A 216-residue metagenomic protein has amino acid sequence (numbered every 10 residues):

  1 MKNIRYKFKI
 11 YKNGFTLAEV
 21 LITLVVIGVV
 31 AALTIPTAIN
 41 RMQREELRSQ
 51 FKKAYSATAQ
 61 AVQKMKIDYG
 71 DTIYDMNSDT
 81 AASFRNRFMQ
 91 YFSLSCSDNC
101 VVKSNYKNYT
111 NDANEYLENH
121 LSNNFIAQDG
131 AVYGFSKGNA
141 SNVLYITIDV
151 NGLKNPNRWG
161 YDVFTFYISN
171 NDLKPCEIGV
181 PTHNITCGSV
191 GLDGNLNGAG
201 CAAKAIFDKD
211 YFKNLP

Functional and structural regions predicted by a protein language model:
M1-F15: N-terminal leader/signal peptides at the extreme start of proteins
K2, A18, I22, E46 (+1 more regions): Conserved aromatic-histidine-acidic binding/catalytic patches
Y6-F8, S78, N139-S141: Intrinsically disordered, low-complexity coil segments
Y11-Q43: N-terminal single-pass transmembrane signal-anchor helix
P36, D75-M76: Histidine- and aromatic-rich ligand-binding microenvironments
R44-I73, D79-R85: Membrane-proximal N-terminal amphipathic helix
A81-P216: Intrinsically disordered, low-complexity regions enriched in Pro/Ser/Thr/Gly and acidic residues
